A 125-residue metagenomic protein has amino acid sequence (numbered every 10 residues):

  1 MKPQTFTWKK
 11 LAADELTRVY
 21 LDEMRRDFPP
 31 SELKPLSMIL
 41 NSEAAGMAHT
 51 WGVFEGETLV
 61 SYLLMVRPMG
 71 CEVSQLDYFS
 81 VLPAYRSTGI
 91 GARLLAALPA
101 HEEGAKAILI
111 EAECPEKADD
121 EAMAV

Functional and structural regions predicted by a protein language model:
M1-M38, F54: Short amphipathic alpha-helix that is part of the acyltransferase structural core
N41-G52, S61: A short helix-loop-beta-strand connector motif used in the catalytic cores of GNAT acetyltransferases and, in some
G52, E57-R67, V73-S80: Conserved beta-strand in the GNAT
L64, A96-A97, I108: Hydrophobic, well-ordered beta-alpha structural blocks that scaffold small-molecule cofactor pockets
F79-R86, C114-E116: A short, internal acetyl-CoA/4′-phosphopantetheine-binding micro-motif in the GNAT/acyltransferase core
V81, S87-H101: Conserved acetyl-CoA-binding loop-helix of GNAT-fold acetyltransferases
E102-E121: Conserved GNAT acetyl-CoA-binding A-motif
